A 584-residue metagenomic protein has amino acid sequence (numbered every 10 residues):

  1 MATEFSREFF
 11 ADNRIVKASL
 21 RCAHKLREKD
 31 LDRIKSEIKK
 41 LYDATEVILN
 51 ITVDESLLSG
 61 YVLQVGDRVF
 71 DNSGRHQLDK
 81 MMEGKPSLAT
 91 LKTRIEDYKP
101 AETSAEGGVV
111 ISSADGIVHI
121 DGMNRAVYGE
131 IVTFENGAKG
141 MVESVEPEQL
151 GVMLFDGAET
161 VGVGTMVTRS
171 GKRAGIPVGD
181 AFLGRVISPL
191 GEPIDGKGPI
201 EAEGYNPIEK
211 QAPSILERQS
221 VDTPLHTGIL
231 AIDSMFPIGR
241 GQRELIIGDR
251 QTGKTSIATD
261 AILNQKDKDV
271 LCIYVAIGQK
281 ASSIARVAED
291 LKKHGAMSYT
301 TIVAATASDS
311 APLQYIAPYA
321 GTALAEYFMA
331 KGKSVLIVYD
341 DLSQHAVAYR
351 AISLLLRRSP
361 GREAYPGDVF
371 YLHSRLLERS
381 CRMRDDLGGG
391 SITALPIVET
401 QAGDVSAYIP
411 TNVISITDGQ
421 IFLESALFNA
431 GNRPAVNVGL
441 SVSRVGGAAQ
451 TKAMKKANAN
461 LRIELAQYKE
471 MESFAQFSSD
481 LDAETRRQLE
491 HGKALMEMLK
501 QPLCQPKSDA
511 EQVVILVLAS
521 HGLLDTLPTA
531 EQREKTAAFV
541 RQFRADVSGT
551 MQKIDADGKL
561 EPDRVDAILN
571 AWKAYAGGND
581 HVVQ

Functional and structural regions predicted by a protein language model:
M1-P86: Elongated, mostly alpha-helical coiled-coil "stalk/stator" tethers of large membrane protein machines
P86-R185, L190-I194: N-terminal accessory targeting/assembly segments
T160, Y327, Q344, L354-Q584: Conserved catalytic/coupling modules of large nucleotide/cofactor-utilizing molecular machines
T165-V167, A174, A181, I194-Q242 (+3 more regions): P-loop NTPase nucleotide-binding/switch module
I229-I247, S256-I409, Q420-L423, L427 (+2 more regions): Switch/coupling sub-region of P-loop NTPases
R250: The conserved Walker
G253: Conserved glycine(s) of the Walker
